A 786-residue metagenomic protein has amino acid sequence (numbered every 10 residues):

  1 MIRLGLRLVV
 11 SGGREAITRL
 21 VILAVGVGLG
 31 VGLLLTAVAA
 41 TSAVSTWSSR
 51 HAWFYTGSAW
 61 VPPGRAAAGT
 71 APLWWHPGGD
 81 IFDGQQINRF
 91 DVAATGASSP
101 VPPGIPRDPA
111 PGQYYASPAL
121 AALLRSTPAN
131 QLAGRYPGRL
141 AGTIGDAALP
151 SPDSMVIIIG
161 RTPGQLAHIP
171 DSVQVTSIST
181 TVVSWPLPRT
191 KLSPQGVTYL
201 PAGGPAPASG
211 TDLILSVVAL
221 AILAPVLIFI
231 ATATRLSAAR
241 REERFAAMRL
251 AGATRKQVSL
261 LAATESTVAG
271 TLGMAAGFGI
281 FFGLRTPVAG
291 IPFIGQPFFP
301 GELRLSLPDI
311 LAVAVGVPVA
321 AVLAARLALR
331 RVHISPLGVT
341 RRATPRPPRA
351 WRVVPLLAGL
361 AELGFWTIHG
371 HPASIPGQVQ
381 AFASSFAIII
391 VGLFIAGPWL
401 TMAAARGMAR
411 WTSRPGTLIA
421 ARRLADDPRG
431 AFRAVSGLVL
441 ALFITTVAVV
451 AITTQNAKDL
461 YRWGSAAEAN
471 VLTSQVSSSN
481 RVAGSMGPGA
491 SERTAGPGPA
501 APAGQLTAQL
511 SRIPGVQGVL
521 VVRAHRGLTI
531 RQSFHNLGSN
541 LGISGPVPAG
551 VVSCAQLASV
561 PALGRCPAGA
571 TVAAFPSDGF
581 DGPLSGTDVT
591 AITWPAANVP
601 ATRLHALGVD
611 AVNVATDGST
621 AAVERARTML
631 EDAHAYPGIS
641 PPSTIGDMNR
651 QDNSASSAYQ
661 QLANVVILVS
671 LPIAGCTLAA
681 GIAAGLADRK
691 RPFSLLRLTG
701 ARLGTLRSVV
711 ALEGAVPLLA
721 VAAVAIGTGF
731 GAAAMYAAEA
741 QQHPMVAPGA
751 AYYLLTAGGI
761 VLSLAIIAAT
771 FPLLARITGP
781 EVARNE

Functional and structural regions predicted by a protein language model:
M1-V31, L400-L442, E781, E786: N-terminal Sec/SRP start-transfer signal
E15-V44, S209-R241, S259, S266-I280 (+7 more regions): Hydrophobic alpha-helical transmembrane segments of multi-pass inner-membrane transport and secretion
G32-A59, F282-I291, H369-A373, V447-G464 (+3 more regions): C-terminal region of N-terminal signal peptides and the immediate post-cleavage residues of exported proteins
L35-S179, N456-L662: Nucleotide-cofactor and metal-assisted catalytic machinery
T180-A219, G377-S384, S640-I673, G685-D688: Peri-transmembrane interface segments
A263-A396: Hydrophobic alpha-helical segments
F278-D309, H371-Q380, V724-I760, A768-N785: Short helix-loop junctions at transmembrane helix boundaries
